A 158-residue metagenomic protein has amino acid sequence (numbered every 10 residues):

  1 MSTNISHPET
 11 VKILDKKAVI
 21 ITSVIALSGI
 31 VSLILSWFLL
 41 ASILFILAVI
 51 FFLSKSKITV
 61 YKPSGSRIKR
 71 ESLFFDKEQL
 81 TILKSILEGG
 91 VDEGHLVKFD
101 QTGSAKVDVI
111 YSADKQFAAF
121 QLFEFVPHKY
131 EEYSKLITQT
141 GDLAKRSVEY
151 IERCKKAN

Functional and structural regions predicted by a protein language model:
M1-K16: Cytosolic juxtamembrane N-terminal segments of multi-pass membrane proteins
K12-K16, A41-L73: Transmembrane-cytosolic junction motif
L14-I20, G94: An N-terminal domain-start capping segment
I21-V31, L44-L47: Hydrophobic, membrane-inserted alpha-helices
V31-A41: Transmembrane helix interruption/hinge and helix-loop junction motifs
I58-I110: Cytosolic juxtamembrane segments of membrane proteins
I110-Q116: Short, ordered beta-strand-loop transition motifs
Q116-N158: A membrane-cytosol interface segment of integral membrane proteins
